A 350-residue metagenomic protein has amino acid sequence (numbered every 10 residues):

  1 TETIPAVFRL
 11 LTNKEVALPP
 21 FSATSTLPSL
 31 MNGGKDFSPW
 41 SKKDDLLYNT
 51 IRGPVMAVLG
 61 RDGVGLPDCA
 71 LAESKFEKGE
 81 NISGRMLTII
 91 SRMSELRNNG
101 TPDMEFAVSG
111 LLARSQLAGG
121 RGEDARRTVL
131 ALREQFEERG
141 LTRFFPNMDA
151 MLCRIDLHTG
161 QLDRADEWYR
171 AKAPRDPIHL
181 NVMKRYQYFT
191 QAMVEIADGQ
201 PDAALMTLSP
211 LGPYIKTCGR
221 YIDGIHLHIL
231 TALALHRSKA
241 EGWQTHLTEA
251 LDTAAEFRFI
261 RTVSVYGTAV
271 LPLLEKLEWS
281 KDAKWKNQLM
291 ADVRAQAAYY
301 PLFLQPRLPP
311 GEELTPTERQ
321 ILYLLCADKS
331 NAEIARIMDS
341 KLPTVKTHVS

Functional and structural regions predicted by a protein language model:
T1, N13-S29, S38-L46, P54-L71 (+9 more regions): Alpha-solenoid helical repeat architecture
T1-N13, A23-R52, F76-R92, A118-A131 (+3 more regions): Helix-turn-helix repeat elements of alpha-solenoid scaffolds
I4-T12, W243-F259, R294: TPR/TPR-like (Sel1-like) alpha-helical repeat modules
K75-E77, Q116, D156, E195 (+2 more regions): Residue at a conserved register position within TPR or TPR-like alpha-solenoid repeats
S109-Q116, T128, M148-D156, E195 (+2 more regions): TPR/Sel1-like alpha-solenoid repeat signature
M183-L205, S209-G212: Alpha-helical adaptor scaffolds
S280-P310: Intrinsically disordered or compositionally simple regulatory linkers and C-terminal tails in signal-transduction
P301-S350: Helix-turn-helix DNA-binding segment
